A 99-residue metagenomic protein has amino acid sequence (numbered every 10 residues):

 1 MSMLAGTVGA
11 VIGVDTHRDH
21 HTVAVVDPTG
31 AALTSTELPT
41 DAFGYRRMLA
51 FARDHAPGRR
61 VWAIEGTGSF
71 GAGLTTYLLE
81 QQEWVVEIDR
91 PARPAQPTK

Functional and structural regions predicted by a protein language model:
M1-K99: Phosphate- and other anionic-substrate recognition elements at nucleic-acid/protein interfaces
